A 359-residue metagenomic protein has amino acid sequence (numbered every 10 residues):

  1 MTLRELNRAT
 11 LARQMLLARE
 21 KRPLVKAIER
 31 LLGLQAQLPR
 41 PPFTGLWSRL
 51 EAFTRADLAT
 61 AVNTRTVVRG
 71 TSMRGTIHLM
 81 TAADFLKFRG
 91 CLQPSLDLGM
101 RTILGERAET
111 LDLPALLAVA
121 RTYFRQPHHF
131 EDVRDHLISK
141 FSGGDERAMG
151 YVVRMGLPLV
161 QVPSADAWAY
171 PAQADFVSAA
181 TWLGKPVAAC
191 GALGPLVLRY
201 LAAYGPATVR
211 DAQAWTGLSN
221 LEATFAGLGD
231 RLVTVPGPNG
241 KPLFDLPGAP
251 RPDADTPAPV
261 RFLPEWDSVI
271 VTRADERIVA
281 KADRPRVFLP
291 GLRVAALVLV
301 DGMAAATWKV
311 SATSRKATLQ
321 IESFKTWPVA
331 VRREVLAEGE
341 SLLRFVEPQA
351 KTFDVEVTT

Functional and structural regions predicted by a protein language model:
M1-I270, A274-E276, A282-T359: Long, low-complexity intrinsically disordered regions
